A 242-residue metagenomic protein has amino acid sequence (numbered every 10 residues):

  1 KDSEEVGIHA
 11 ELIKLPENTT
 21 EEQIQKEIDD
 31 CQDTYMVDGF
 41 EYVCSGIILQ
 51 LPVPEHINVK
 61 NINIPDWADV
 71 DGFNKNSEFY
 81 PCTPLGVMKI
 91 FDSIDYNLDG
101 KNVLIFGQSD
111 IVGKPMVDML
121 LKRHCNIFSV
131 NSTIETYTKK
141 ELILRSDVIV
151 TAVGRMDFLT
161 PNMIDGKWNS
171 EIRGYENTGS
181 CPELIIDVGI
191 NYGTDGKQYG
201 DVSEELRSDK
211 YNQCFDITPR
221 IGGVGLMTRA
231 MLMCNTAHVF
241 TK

Functional and structural regions predicted by a protein language model:
K1, V6, E78-M163, K167-V188 (+1 more regions): Glycine-rich phosphate/diphosphate-binding loop of Rossmann-like nucleotide-binding domains
A10-L12, I127, I217: Generic structural signal for residues in well-ordered beta-strands
E11-E21, N131-E135: Short beta->alpha junction loops
N18, F40-V43: N-terminal glycine-/lysine-enriched basic segments
N18-D33: Glycine-rich, highly charged phosphate/nucleotide-binding loops
Q32-D33, G39, G46-L98: Anion-binding alpha/beta catalytic cores of soluble intermediary-metabolism enzymes, centered on
V59-V70, G174-K242: Rossmann-fold NAD(P)-binding glycine/threonine-rich loop
